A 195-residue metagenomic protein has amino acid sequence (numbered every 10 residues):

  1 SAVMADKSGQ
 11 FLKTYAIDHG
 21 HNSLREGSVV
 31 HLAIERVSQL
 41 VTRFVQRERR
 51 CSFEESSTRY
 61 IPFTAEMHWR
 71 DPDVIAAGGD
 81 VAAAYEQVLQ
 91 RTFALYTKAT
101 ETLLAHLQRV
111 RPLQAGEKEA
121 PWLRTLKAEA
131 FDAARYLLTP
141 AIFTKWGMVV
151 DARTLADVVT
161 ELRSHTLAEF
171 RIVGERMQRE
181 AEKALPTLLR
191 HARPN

Functional and structural regions predicted by a protein language model:
S1-N195: Family-specific signature for flavin-dependent thymidylate synthase
